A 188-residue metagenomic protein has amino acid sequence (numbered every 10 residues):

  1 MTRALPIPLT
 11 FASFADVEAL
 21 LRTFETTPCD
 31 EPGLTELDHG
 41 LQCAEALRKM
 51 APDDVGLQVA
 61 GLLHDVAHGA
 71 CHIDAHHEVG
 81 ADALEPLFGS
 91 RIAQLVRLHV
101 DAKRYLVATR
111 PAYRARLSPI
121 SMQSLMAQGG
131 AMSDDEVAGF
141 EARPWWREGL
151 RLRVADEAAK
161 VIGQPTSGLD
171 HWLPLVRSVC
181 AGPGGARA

Functional and structural regions predicted by a protein language model:
M1-A188: Metal-dependent phosphohydrolase cores
